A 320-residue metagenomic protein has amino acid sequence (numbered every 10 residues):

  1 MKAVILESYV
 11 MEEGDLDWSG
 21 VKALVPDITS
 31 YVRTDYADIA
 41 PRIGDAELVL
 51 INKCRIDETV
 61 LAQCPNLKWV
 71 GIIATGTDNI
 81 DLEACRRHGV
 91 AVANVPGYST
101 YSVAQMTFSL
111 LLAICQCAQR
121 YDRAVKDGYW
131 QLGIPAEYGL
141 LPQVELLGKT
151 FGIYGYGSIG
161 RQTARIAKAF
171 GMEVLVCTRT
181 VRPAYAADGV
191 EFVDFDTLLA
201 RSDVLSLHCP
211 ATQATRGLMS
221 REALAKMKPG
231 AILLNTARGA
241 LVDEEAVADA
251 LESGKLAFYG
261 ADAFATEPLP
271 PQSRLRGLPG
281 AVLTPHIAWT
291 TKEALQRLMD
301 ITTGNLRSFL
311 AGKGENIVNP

Functional and structural regions predicted by a protein language model:
M1-A46, L175: N-terminal glycine-/charge-rich "phosphate-binding" loop or analogous flexible N-terminal tail
V32, I73-A74, V90-Y101, T178 (+1 more regions): Short beta->alpha connector loops at strand-helix junctions that form conserved, small/polar/Pro-enriched
E58-L61, R179-R274: Rossmann-like adenosine-cofactor binding region
H88, P96-T150: Phosphate-binding beta-alpha-beta segment of Rossmann-like dinucleotide-binding domains, i.e., the NAD(P)
Y156-G157: Glycine-rich Rossmann-fold phosphate-binding loop(s) that bind the pyrophosphate of adenine dinucleotide cofactors
G160-R161: N-terminal Rossmann-fold NAD(P) dinucleotide-binding loop
R297-L298, T303-P320: NAD(P)-dependent dehydrogenase/reductase Rossmann-like domain
